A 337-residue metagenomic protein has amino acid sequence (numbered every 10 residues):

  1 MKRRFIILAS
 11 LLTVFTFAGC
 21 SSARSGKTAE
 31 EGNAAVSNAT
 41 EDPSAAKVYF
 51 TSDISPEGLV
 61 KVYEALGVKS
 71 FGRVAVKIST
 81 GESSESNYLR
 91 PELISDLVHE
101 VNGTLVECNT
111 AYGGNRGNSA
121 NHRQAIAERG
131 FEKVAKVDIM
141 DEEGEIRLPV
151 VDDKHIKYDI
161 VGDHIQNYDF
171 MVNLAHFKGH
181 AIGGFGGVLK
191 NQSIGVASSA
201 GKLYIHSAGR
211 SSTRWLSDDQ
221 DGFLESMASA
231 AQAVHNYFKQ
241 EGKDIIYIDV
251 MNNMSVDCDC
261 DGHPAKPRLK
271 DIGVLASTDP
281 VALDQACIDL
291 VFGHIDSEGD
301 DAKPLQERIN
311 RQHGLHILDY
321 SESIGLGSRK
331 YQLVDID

Functional and structural regions predicted by a protein language model:
M1-R4, C287: Positively charged n-region of N-terminal signal peptides that target proteins for export
R3, T28-G32, D42, Q240: Intrinsic disorder/low-complexity segments enriched in polar/small residues
F5-T13: Sec-dependent N-terminal signal peptides
L8, A34-A35, T40, S44: Intrinsic disorder/low-complexity detector
T16-G19: C-terminal motif of bacterial Sec signal peptides marking the signal peptidase cleavage site
S21-N38: Short, low-complexity, disordered segments immediately C-terminal to signal peptides in bacterial exported proteins
E41-D337: Extended, low-polarity segments enriched in aliphatic/aromatic residues
